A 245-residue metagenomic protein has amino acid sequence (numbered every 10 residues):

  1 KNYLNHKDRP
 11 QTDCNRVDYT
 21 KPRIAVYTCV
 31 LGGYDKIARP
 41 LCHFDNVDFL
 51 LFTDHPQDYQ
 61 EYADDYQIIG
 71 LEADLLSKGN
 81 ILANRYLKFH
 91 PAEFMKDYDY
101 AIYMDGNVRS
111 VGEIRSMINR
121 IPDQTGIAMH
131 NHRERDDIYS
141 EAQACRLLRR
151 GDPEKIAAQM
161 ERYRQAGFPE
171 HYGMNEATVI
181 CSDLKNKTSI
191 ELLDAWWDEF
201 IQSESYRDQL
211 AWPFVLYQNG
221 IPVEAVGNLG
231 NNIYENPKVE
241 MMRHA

Functional and structural regions predicted by a protein language model:
K1-A245: Glycosyltransferase catalytic domains, chiefly GT-A lineage
